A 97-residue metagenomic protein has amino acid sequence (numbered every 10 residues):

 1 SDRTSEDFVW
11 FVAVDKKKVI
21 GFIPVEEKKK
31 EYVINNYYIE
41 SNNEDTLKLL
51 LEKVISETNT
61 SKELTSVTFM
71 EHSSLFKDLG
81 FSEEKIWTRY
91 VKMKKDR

Functional and structural regions predicted by a protein language model:
S1-W10, V14: Active-site rim helix/loop that mediates acceptor-substrate recognition in acyltransferases
F8, I86-V91: Short hydrophobic/aromatic beta-strand or adjacent loop that forms the aromatic wall/cage of a ligand/substrate-binding
V12, K17-E26, V33: Conserved beta-strand in the GNAT
V14-K16, M93-D96: Active-site beta-strand termini and strand-to-loop segments that position acidic
K30-N42, R89: Conserved acetyl-CoA binding element of GNAT-fold acetyltransferases
N42-S56: Conserved acetyl-CoA-binding loop-helix of GNAT-fold acetyltransferases
T58-M70: Conserved GNAT acetyl-CoA-binding A-motif
M70-T88: Conserved active-site alpha-helix within GNAT-family acetyltransferase domains
